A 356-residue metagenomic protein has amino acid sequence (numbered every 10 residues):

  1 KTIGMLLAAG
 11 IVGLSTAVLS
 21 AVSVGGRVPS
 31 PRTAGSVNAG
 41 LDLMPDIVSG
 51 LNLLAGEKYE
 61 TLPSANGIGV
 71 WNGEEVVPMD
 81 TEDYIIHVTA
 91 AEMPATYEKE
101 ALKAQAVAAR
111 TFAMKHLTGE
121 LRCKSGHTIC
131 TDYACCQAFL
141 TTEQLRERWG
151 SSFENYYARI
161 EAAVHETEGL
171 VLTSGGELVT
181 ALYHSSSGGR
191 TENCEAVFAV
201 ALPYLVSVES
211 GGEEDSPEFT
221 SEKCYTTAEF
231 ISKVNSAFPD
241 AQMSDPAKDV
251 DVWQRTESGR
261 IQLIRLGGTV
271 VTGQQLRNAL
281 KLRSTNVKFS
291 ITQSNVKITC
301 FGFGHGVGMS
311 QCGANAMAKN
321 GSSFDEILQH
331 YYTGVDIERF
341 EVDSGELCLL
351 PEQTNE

Functional and structural regions predicted by a protein language model:
K1-I11: N-terminal Sec-pathway targeting helices
I11-S23: Hydrophobic alpha-helical membrane-insertion segments, chiefly the h-region of N-terminal signal peptides
V24-W71: N-terminal, intrinsically disordered, polar/charged segments of Gram-positive cell-envelope systems that serve as
G67, M79-E98, V206-E218: Acidic/histidine-rich, surface-exposed loop or edge segments in extracytoplasmic proteins
E75-M79, T96-V107, C224-A228, G304-G308 (+1 more regions): Soluble non-cytosolic domains of exported or imported proteins
A90-P94, V107-G119, G169, N235-P239 (+2 more regions): Sec-exported extracytoplasmic/periplasmic mature domains
T111-V296, F301-G302: Extended substrate/cofactor- or partner-recognition/assembly subdomains adjacent to catalytic sites in enzymes
T272-E356: C-terminal soluble interaction/assembly domains
